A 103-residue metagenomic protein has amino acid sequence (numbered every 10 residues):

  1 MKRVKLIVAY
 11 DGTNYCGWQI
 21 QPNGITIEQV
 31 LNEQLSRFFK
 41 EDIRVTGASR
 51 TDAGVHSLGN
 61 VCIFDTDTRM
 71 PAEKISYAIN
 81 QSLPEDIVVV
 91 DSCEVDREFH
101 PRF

Functional and structural regions predicted by a protein language model:
M1-F103: Structured-RNA-binding interfaces characteristic of tRNA pseudouridine synthases
